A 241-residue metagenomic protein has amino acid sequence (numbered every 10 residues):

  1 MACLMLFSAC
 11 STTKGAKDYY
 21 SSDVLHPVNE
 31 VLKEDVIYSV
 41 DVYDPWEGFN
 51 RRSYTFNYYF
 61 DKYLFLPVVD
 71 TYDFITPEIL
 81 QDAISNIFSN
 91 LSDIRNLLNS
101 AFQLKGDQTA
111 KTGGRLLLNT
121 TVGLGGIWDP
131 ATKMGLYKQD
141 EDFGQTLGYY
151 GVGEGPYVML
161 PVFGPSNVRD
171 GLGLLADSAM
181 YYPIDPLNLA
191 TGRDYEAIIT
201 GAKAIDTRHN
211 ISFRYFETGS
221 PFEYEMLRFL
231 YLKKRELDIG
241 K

Functional and structural regions predicted by a protein language model:
L6-A9: C-terminal motif of bacterial Sec signal peptides marking the signal peptidase cleavage site
S11-G15: Bacterial signal peptide processing site
D18-V42, R52: Post-signal peptide N-terminal segment of mature Sec-exported envelope proteins
P27-Y38, Q145, Y150-K241: A structured, mid-to-C-terminal "fold-capping" secondary-structure block
Y38-E47, P77: Short, membrane-interfacial amphipathic segments enriched in basic
K62-F65: Membrane topogenic/interface segments and analogous intrinsically disordered interaction regions
V68-I79: Membrane interface segments of multi-pass transport proteins and intramembrane proteases
N86-P165: Mid-length scaffold segments of soluble, non-membrane domains
